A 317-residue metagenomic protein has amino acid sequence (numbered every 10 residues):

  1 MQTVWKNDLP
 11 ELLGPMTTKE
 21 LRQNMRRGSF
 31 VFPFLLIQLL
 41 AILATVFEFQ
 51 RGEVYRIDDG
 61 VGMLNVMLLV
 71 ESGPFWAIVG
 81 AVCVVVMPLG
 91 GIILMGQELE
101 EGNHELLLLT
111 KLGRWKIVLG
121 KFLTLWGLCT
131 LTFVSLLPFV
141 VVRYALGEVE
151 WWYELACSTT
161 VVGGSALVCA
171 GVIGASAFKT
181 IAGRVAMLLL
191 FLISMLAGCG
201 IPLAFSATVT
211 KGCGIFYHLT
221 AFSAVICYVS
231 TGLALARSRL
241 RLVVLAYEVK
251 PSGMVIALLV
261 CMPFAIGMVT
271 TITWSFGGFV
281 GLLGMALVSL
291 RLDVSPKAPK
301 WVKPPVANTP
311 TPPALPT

Functional and structural regions predicted by a protein language model:
M1-N103, R114-T317: Hydrophobic alpha-helical transmembrane segments of membrane proteins
T110-K111: Glycine/proline-centered hinge or cleavage motifs at structural transition points of membrane proteins
